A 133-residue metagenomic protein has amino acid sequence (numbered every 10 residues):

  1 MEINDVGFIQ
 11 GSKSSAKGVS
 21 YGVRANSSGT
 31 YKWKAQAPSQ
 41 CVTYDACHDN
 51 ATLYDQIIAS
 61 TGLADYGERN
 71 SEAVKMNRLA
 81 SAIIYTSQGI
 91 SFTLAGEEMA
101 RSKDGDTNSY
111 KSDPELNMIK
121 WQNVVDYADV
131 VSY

Functional and structural regions predicted by a protein language model:
M1-A95, M99-A100: Conserved alpha/beta catalytic core and glycan-binding cleft of carbohydrate-active enzymes
N70-V74, Y85-T93, E97-M99, K103-Y133: Carbohydrate-interacting/catalytic domains
